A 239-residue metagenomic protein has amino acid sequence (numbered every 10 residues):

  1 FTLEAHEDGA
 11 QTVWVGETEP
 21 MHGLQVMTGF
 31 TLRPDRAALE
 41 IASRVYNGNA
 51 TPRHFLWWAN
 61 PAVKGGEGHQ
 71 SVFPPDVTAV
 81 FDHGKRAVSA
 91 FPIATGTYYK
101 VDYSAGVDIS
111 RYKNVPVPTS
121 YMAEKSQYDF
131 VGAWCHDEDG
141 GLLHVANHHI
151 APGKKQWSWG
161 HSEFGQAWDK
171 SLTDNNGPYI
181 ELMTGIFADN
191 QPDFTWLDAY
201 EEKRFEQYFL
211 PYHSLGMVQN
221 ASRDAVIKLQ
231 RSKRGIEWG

Functional and structural regions predicted by a protein language model:
H6-D8, M21, P34, D198 (+1 more regions): Surface-exposed coil/turn segments at beta-strand junctions on protein surfaces, enriched
D8-V15: Short, hydrophobic/aromatic-rich segments at coil-to-beta transitions
Q11, L39, R234-W238: Structural beta-strand segments of beta-rich domains
E17-G65, Q207, L229: Acidic, contiguous internal or C-terminal segments within carbohydrate-active enzymes that form a structured patch used
H22-V26, Q127, D189-Q191, A221-R223: Residues that act as N-cap/strand-start positions at coil-to-secondary-structure junctions
A37, G48-L56, N60-E202, L210: A contiguous, surface-exposed recognition patch within enzymatic or periplasmic domains that forms
R204-Q219: A general sequence property marking short-to-moderate contiguous segments in secreted/outer-membrane adhesion
L215-G239: Surface beta-strand/loop "capping" patches
